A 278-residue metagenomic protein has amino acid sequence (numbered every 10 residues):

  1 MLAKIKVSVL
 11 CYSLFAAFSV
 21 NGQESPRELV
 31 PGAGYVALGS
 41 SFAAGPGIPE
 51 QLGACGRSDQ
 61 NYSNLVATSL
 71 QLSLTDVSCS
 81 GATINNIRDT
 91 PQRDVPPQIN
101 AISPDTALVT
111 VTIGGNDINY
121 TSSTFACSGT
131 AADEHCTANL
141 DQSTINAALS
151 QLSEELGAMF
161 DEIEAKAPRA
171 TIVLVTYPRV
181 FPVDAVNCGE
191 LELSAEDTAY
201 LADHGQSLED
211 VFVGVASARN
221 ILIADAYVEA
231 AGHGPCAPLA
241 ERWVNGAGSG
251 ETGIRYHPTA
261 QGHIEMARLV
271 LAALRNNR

Functional and structural regions predicted by a protein language model:
M1-D59, N64-S69, S73, P104: N-terminal secretory targeting modules
Q23-G34, P91-V109, G157-T171, L271 (+1 more regions): Short amphipathic alpha-helices and their capping/turn segments at secondary-structure boundaries
G34-G39, A43, L74-S78, A107-T112 (+3 more regions): Structural recognition of the beta-strand scaffold that forms the well-ordered cores of secreted hydrolase catalytic
A44-G45, N85, D117-T121, F181-D184 (+1 more regions): Short catalytic/ligand-binding loop motif for oxyanion handling, primarily in non-cytosolic enzymes, centered on
I48-E154: Conserved SGNH/GDSL esterase-like catalytic core that processes O-acyl groups on lipids and polysaccharides
N86-A101, A167, V173, A185-L193 (+2 more regions): Short, electropositive alpha-helical surface patch
T106-V111, A132-E164, V173-I223: Conserved N-terminal glycine/acidic-rich loop preference
P178-R278: Catalytic His-Asp segment of secreted/periplasmic serine-dependent ester chemistry enzymes
